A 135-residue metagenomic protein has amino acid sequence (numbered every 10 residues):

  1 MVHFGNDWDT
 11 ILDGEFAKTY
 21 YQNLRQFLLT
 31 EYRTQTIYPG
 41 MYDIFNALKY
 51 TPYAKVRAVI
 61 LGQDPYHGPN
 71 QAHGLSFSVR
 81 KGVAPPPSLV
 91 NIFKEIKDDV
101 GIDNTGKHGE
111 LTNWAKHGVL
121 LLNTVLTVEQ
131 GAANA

Functional and structural regions predicted by a protein language model:
V2, G14-A135: A polyanion-binding, active-site-adjacent surface
